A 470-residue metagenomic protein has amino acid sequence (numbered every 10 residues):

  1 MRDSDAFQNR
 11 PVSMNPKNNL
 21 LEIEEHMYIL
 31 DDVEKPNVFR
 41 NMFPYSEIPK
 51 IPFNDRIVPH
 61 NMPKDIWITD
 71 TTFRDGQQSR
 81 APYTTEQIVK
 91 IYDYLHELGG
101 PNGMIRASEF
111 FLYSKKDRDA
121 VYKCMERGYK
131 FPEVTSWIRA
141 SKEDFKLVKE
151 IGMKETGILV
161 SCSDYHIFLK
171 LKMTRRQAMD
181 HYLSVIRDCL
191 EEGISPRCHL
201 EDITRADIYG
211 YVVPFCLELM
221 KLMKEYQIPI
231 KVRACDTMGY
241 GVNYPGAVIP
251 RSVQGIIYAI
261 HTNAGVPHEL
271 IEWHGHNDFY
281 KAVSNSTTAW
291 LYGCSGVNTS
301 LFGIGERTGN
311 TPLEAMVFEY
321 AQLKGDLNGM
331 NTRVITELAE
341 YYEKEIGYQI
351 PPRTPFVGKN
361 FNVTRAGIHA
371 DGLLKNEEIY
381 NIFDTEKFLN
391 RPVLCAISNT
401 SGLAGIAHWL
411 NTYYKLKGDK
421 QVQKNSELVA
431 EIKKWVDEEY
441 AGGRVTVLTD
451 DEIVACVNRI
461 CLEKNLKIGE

Functional and structural regions predicted by a protein language model:
R2-K142, L394-I397, S401, A407 (+1 more regions): N-terminal capping/small domains of soluble enzymes
N18-R74, G325-E470: A mid-to-C-terminal "edge-of-domain" accessory segment
P63-I68, R80-G103, K123, R127 (+2 more regions): Alpha/beta enzyme core
I68-T71, G103-F110, P132-I138, T156-I158 (+5 more regions): Hydrophobic faces of well-ordered beta-strands that scaffold small-molecule active sites in alpha/beta enzyme cores
R74, F111-K115, W137-S141, S161-S163 (+4 more regions): Active-site beta-loop-alpha junctions enriched in small/polar residues
Q78-A81, F110-F111, V134, I138 (+12 more regions): Hydrophobic alpha-helical scaffolding
Y113-S136, K142-G152, M173-Q177, D207-F215 (+1 more regions): Active-site loop-helix segments enriched in His/Asp/Glu that coordinate and activate a nucleophilic water at divalent
M238-I382: Catalytic alpha/beta core domains of metabolic enzymes, predominantly
